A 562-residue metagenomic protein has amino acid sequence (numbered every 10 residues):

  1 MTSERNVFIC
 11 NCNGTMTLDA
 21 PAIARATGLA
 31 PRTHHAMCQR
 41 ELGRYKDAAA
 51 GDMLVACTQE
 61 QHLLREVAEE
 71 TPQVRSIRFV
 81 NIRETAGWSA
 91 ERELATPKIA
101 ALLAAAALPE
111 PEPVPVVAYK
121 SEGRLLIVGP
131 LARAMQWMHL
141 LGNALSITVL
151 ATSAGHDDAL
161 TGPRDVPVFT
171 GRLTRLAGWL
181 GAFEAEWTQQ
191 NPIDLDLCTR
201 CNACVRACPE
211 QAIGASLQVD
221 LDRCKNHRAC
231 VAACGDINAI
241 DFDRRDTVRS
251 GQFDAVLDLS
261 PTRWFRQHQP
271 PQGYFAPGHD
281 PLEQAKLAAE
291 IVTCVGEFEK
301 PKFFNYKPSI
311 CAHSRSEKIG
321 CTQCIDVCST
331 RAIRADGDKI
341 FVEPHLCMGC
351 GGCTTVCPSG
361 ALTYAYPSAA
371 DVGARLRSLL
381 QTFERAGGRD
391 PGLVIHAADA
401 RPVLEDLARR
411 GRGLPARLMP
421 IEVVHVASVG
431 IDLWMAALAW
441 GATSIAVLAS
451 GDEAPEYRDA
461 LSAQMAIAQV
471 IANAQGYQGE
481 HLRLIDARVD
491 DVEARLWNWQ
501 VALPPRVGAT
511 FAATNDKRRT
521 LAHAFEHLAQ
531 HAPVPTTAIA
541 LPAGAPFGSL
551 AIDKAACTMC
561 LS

Functional and structural regions predicted by a protein language model:
T2-V327, R331, D390-V403, A454-R458 (+1 more regions): Ferredoxin-type iron-sulfur electron-transfer modules and their immediate structural context
G28-H34, L414-E422: Short, basic, glycine/proline-bearing loop/turn elements
G43-A48, V426-L438: A short, acidic, amphipathic alpha-helical segment used as a generic capping/interface helix at domain edges
V55, T71, G337-L376, A446 (+2 more regions): Terminal amphipathic helices with adjacent charged low-complexity linkers/tails
I127-A134, P420-S428: Short, glycine-rich nucleotide/cofactor-binding loops
T148-A151, I421-E422, S444-A449: Short hydrophobic alpha-helical runs that function as membrane-insertion/retention elements
S378-G392: Large, well-folded core regions of big proteins
L407-A408, A416-M419, A442-T443, S450 (+2 more regions): Long C-terminal interaction/binding lobes of large macromolecular proteins
